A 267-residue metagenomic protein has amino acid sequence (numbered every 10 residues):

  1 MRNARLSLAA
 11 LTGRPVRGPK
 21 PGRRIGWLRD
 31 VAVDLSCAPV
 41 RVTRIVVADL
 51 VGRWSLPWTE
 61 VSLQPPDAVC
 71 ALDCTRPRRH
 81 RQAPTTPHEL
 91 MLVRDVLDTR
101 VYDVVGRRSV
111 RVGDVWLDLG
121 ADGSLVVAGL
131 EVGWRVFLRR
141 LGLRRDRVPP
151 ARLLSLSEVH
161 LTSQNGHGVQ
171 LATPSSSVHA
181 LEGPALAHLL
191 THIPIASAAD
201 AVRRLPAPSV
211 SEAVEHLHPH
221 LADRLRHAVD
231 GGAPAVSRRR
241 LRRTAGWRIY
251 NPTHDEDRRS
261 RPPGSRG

Functional and structural regions predicted by a protein language model:
M1-S209, A213-H227, G231-G267: Peripheral interaction segments used for macromolecular assembly
